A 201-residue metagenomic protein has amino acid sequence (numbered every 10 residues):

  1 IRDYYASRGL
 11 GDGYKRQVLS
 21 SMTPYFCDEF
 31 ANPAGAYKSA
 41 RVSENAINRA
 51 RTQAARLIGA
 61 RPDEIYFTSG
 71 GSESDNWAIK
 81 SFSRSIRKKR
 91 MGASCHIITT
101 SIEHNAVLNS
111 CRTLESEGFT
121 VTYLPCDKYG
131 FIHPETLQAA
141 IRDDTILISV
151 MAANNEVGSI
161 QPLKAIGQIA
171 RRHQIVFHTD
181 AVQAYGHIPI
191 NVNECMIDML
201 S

Functional and structural regions predicted by a protein language model:
I1-L10, Y14: Single conserved hydrophobic/aromatic residue that forms the stacking wall/gate of nucleotide- or nucleobase-binding
G11-P24, G35-R51, N105: A structural motif shared across PLP-dependent enzymes of the aminotransferase-like
A34-E73: Conserved N-terminal alpha-helix of the aminotransferase class I/II PLP-enzyme fold
F82-A106, T120-P125: Conserved PLP-anchoring active-site segment centered on the Schiff-base-forming lysine
T99-E117, F131, E135: Substrate-binding/gating loop at the entrance of the active-site cleft, primarily in PLP-dependent aminotransferase-like
T122, C126-Y185: Active-site phosphate-binding strand-loop segment of PLP-dependent enzymes
Y185, N191-S201: Conserved active-site segment immediately N-terminal to the catalytic lysine that forms the internal aldimine
